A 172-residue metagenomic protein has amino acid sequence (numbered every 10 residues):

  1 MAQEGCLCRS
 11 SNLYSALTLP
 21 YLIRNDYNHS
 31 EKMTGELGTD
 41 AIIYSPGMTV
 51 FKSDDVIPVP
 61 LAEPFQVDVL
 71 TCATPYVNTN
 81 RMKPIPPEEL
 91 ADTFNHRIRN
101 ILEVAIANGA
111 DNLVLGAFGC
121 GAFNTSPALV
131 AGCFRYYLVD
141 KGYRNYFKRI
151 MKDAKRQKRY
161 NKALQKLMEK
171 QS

Functional and structural regions predicted by a protein language model:
M1-L113, A117-S172: Macrodomain-like recognition of ADP-ribose-binding/processing modules
